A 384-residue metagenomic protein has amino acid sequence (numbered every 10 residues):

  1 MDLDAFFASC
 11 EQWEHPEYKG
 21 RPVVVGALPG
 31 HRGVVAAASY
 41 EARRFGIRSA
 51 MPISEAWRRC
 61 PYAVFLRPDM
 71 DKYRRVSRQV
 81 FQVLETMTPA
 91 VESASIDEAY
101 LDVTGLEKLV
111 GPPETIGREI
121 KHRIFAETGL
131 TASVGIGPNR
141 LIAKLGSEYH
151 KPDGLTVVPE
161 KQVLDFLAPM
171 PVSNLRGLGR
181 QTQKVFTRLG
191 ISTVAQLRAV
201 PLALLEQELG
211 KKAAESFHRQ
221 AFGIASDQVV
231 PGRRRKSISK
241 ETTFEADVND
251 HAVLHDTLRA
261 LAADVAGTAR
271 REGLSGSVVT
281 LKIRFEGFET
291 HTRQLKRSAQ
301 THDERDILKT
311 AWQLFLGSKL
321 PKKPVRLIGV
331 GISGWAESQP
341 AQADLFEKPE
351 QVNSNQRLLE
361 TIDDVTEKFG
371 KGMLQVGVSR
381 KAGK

Functional and structural regions predicted by a protein language model:
M1-F222, D227-V229, G267, E350-K384: Gly/Gly-Pro- and Ser/Thr-rich, intrinsically disordered tail segments characteristic of DNA damage-repair and tolerance
F6, P29-R32, E286-T290, W335-S338: Short, charged/polar surface micro-motifs in flexible loops or helix N-caps
R21, A132, D153, S277-V279 (+2 more regions): Change "...and in nucleic-acid phosphodiester-cleaving endonucleases..." to "...and in nucleic-acid processing enzymes
V64-F65, E289-Q294, Q339-A341: Short small-residue beta-strand/loop micro-motif enriched in glycine and branched aliphatics
A94-E98, G137-R140, L274-V278, K323-L327: Short Gly/Ser/Thr- and Asp/Glu-enriched loop/turn motifs at secondary-structure junctions
A99-G105, T292-L295, Q342-E347: Short, hydrophobic beta-strand segments
L167, N174, T182-V325: DNA-contacting surface of Y-family translesion DNA polymerases
Q183, A299-K384: Acidic, metal-coordinating catalytic segment for phosphate/diphosphate chemistry, firing primarily on the Nudix
